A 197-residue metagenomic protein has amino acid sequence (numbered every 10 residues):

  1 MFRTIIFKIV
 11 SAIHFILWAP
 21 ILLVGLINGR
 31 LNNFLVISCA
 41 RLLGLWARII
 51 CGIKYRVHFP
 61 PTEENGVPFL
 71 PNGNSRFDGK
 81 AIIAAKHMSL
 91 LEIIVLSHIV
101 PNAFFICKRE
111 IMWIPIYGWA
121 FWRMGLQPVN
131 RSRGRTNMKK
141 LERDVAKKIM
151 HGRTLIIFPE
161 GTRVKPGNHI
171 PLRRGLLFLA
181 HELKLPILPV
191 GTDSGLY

Functional and structural regions predicted by a protein language model:
M1-R56, W119-M124: A transmembrane-helix-recognition feature enriched in membrane-embedded lipid enzymes and envelope glyco-/phospholipid
I5-V10, A40-C107: Conserved H-X4-D acyltransferase segment
W18-R30, F34-V36, S75-G134: Catalytic core of membrane glycerolipid acyltransferases/transacylases, capturing the structured, soluble-facing
N65-F69, G134-R143: Structural motif
A84-K86, F158, G191: Short beta-strand segments
K108, E160, T192-D193: Cofactor-binding loop segments of dinucleotide-utilizing enzymes, especially the Rossmann-like FAD- and NAD(P)+-binding
M112, V129, E142-V145, R153-T154 (+1 more regions): Soluble extracytoplasmic domains of inner/organellar membrane proteins
I116-G118, M150-I156, K165-Y197: A cross-family acyltransferase "interaction/gating" segment
